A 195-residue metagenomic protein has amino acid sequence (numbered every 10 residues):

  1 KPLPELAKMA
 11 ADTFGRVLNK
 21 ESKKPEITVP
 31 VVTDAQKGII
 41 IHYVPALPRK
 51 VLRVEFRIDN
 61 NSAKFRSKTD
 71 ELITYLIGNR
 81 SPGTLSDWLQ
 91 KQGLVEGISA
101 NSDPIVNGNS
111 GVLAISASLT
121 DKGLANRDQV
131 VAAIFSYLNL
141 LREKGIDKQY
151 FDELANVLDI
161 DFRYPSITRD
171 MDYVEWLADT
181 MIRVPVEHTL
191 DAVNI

Functional and structural regions predicted by a protein language model:
K1-A35, I40-T69, Y75-I195: Charge-rich, well-structured scaffold segments of protease-associated domains
